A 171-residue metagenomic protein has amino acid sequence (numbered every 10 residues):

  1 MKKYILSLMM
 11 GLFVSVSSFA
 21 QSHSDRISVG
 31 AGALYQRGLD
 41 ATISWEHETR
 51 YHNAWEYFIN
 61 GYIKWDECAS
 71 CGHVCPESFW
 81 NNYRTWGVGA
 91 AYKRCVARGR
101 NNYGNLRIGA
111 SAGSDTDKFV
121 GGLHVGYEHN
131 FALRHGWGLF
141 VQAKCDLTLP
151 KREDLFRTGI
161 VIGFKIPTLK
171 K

Functional and structural regions predicted by a protein language model:
M1-Y4, Q21: Positively charged n-region of N-terminal signal peptides that target proteins for export
K3-Y4, L106, K171: N-terminal cationic leader/targeting segments used for protein routing and processing
S7-S15: Bacterial N-terminal signal peptides
A20-W65, K165-K171: Short glycine/proline- and aromatic-enriched beta-strand/turn motifs that initiate or cap beta-hairpins
D25-V29, H73-P76, A110, K144: Extracytoplasmic loops and strand-loop junctions of Gram-negative outer membrane beta-barrel proteins
V29-T42, W80-R84, S111-G121, L147-R157: Solvent-exposed loop/turn segments connecting transmembrane beta-strands in outer-membrane beta-barrel proteins
E46-L139: Gram-negative (and chloroplast) outer-membrane scaffold detector with strong preference for beta-barrel transmembrane
D115-V120, H124-K171: Gram-negative outer-membrane beta-barrel domains
